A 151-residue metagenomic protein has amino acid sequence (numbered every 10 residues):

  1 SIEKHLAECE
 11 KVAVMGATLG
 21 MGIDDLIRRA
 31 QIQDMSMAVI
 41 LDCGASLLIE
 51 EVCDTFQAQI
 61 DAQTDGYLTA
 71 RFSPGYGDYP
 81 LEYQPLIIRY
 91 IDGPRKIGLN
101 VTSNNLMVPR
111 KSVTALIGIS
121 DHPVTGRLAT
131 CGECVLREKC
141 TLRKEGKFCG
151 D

Functional and structural regions predicted by a protein language model:
S1-S36: A glycine-rich, hydrophobic loop/mini-helix early in the fold
I2, I23-A30, G44, I60 (+2 more regions): Generic structural signal of hydrophobic/aromatic residues within well-ordered alpha-helices of folded domains
G20, D61, K139, E145: Residue-level marker of positions within ordered structural domains that often coincide with functionally constrained
D34-D92: Internal, well-folded beta-alpha domain core
G66-L142: Short terminal or interdomain "cap/linker" segment that borders an active site or interface and mediates
K147-D151: Short cysteine/histidine-rich metal-coordination sites, predominantly Zn2+-binding motifs
